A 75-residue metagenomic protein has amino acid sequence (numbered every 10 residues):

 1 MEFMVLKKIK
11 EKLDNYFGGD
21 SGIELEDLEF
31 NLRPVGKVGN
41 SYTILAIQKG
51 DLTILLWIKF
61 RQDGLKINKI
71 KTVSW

Functional and structural regions predicted by a protein language model:
M1-D27: Short, non-transmembrane alpha-helical segments in secretory-pathway proteins
M4, P34-K37, T72: Detector for intrinsically disordered, low-structure N-terminal pre-sequences
D14, K49-L52, W75: Intrinsic disorder/low-complexity segments
F17, V38, G64-I67: Intrinsically disordered, low-complexity segments enriched in polar/charged small residues
E24-Q62: Acidic, low-complexity, intrinsically disordered interaction modules
Q62-W75: A short, surface-exposed interaction/processing loop segment used at functional sites
